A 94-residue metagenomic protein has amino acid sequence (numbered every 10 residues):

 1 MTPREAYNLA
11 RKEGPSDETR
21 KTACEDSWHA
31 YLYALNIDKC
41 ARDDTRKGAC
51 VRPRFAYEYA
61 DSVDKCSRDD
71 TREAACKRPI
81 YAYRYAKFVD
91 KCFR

Functional and structural regions predicted by a protein language model:
M1-R94: Ankyrin repeat (ANK) tandem alpha-helical domains that serve as protein-protein interaction scaffolds, prominent
